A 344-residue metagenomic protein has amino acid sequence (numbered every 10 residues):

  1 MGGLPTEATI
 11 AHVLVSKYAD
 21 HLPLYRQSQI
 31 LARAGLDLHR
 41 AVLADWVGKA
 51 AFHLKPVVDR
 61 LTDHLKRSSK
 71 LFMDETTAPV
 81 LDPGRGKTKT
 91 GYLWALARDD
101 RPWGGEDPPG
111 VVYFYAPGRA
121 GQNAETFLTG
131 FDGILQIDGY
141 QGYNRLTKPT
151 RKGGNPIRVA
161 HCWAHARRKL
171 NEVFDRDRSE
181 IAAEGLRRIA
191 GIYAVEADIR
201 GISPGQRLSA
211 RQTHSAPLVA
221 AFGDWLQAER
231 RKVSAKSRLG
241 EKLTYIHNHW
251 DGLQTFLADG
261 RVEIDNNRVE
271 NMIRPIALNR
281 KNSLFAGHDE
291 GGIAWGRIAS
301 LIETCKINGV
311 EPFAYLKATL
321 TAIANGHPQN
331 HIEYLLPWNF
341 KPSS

Functional and structural regions predicted by a protein language model:
M1-S344: Catalytic center-proximal scaffold of phosphoryl-transfer enzymes
